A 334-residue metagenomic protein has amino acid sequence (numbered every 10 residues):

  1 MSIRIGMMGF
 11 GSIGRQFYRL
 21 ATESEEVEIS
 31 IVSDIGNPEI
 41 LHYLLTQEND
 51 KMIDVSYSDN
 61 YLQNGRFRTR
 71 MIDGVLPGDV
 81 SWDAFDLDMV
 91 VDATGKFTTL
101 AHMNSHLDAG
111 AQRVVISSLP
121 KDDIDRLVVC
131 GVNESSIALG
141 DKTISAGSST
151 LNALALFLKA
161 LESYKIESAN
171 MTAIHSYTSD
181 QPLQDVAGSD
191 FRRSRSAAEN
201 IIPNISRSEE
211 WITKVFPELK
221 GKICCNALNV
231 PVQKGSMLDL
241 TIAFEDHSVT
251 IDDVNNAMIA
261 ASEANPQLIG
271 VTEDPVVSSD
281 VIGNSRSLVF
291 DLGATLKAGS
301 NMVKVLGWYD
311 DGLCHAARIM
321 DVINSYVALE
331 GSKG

Functional and structural regions predicted by a protein language model:
M1-S194, D321, L329-K333: N-terminal Rossmann-like NAD(P) cofactor-binding subdomain of oxidoreductases, focused on the glycine-rich
M8, S12, E39, F85 (+12 more regions): Conserved active-site and cofactor/substrate-binding residues in soluble primary-metabolism enzymes
S30, R70-I72, C224-N226, G270-T272: General small-molecule cofactor/ligand-binding pocket signal
I35-P38, P120-K121, S148-T150, A173-D180 (+4 more regions): Glycine-rich beta-alpha junction loops
R126, E199, L238: Small-molecule pocket liners
A146-G147, A160, R195-I202, T241-E245: Short beta-strand and adjoining strand-loop segment in the mid-core of the Rossmann-like NAD(P)-dependent dehydrogenase
S163-Q233: Acidic, glycine-rich segments within the central catalytic cores of soluble metabolic enzymes that bind/position
C225, M237, T241-G334: C-terminal active-site/capping subdomain that shapes the small-molecule cofactor and substrate pocket of enzyme
